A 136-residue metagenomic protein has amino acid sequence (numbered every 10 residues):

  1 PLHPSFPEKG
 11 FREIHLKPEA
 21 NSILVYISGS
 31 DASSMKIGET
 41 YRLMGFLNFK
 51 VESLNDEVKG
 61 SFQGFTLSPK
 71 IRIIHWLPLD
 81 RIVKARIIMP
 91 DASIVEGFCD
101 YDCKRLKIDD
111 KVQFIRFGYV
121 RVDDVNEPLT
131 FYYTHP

Functional and structural regions predicted by a protein language model:
P1-P136: Polyanion-binding catalytic cores of nucleic-acid enzymes and NTP/SAM-utilizing transferases
